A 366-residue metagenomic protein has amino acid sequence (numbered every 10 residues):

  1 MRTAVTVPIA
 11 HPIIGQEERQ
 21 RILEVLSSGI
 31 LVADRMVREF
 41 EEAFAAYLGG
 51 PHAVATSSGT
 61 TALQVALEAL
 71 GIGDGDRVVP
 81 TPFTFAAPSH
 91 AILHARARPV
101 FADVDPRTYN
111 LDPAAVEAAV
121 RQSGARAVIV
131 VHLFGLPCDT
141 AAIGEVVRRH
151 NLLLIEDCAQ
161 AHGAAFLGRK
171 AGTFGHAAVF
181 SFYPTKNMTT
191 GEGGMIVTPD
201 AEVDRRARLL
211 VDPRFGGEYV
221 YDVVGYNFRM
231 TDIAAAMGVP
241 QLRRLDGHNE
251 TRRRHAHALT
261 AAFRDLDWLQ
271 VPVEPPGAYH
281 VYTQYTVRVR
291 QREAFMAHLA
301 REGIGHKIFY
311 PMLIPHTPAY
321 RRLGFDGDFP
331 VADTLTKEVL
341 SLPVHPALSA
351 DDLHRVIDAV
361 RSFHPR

Functional and structural regions predicted by a protein language model:
M1-L31, R35, P343: N-terminal "arm"/small-domain region of PLP-dependent enzymes with the aminotransferase-like
I30-R77, A91-H94, F101-D103, R169: Phosphate-binding glycine-rich loop
R38-E42, G50-A53, A114, A127-V131 (+4 more regions): PLP-dependent aminotransferase class I/II
Q64-S123, A127: Conserved PLP-anchoring active-site segment centered on the Schiff-base-forming lysine
D76, P82-T84, D103-D105, C158 (+3 more regions): Nucleotide-sugar donor-binding loop of glycosyltransferases
R107-T190, M195-V197, S341: Active-site phosphate-binding strand-loop segment of PLP-dependent enzymes
